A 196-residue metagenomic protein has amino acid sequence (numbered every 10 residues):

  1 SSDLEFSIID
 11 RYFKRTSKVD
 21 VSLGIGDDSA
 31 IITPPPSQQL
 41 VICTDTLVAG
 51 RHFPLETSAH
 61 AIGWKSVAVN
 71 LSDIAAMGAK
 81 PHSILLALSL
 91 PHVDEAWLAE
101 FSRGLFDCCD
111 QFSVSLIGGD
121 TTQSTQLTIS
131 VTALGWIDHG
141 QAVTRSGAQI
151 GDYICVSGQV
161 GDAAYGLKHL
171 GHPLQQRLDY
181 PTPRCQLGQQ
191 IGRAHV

Functional and structural regions predicted by a protein language model:
S2-R193: Helix-biased detector of long, well-ordered alpha-helical tracts
